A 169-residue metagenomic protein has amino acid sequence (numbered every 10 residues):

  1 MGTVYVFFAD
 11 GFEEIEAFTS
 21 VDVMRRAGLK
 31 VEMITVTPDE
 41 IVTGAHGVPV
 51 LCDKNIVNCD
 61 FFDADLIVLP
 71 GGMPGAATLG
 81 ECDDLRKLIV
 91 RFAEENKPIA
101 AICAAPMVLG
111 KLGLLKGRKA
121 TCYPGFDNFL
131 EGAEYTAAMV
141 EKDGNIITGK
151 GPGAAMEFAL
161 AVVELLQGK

Functional and structural regions predicted by a protein language model:
T3-V6, F12, A27-T35, C52-N55 (+1 more regions): Active-site-adjacent pocket-lining segments in enzyme domains
F12-E16, I41: Short N-terminal binding/cap micro-motifs at the start of the first secondary-structure element
F18, T35-P38: Short glycine/proline-centered loop/turn elements that form peptide/ligand docking sites
V21: Histidine-anchored nucleotide/phosphate-binding helix
I41-D53: A cross-family phosphate/adenosyl-ligand binding-site feature
